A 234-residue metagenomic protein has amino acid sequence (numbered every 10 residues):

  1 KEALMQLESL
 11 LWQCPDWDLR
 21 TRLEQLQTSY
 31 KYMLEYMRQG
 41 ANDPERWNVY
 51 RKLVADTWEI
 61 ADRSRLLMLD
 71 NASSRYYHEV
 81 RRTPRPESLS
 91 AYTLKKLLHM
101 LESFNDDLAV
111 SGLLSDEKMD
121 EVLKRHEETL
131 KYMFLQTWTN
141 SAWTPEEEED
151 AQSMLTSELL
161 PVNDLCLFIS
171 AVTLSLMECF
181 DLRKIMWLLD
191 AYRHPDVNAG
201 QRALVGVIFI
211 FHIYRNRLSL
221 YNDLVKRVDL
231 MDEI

Functional and structural regions predicted by a protein language model:
K1-V110, R125: Extended, helix-rich scaffolding/adaptor regions
A3, L19, G200, L220-Y221: Solenoid-repeat scaffolds in large eukaryotic assemblies
S9-W12, T28-E35, E59, R63-L66 (+6 more regions): Positions within ordered alpha-helical repeat solenoids
E24-K31, E148, L182-L189, V225-V228: Hydrophobic core segments within long, regular secondary-structure runs in both alpha- and beta-rich folds
N42-R46, G206-I208, V225-K226: Short, Lys/Arg-enriched charge-dense amphipathic segments
Y92, K96-H194, A199-G200, G206 (+1 more regions): Alpha-helical solenoid scaffolds in large eukaryotic transport, assembly, and signaling factors
L220-I234: Eukaryote-biased recognition of long, low-complexity, charge-rich segments
